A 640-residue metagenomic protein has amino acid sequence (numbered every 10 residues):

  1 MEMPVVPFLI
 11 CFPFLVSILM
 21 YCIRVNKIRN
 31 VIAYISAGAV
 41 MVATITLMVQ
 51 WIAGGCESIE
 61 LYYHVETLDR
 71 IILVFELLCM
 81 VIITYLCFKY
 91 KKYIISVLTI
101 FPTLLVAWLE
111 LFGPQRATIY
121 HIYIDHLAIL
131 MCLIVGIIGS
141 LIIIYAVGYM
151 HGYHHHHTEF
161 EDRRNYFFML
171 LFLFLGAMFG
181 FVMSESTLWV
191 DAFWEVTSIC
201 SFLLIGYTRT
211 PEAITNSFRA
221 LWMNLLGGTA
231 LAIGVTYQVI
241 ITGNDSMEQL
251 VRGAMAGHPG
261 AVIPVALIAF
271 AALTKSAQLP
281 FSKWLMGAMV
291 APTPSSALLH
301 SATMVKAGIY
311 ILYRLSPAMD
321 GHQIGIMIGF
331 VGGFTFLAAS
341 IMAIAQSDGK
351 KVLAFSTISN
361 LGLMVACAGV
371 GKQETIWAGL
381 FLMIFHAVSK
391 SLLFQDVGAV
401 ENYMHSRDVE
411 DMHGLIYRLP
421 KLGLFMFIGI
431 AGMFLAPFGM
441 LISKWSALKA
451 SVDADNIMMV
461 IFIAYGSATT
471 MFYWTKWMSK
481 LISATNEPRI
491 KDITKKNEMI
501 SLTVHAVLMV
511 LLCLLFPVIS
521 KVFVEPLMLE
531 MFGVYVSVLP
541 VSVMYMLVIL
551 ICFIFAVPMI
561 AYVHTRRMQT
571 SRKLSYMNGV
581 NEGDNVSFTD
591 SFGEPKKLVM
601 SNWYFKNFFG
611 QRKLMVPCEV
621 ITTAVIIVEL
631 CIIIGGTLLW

Functional and structural regions predicted by a protein language model:
M1-F8, L19-M169, N244-G253, K283 (+2 more regions): Transmembrane helix-loop-helix hairpins at membrane boundaries of multipass inner-membrane proteins
N26-A37, C87-V97, T215-L225, Y417-F425 (+2 more regions): Alpha-helical transmembrane segments and their helix-start/interface "positive-inside/aromatic belt" motifs in integral
I35-M48, T84-F88, G227-V235, I430 (+2 more regions): Hydrophobic alpha-helical membrane-insertion segments
C56-H64, L250-G253, A450, V518-V541: Membrane-interfacial helical/loop segments at transmembrane boundaries in membrane proteins
I122, A128-M131, V135, G260-L273 (+2 more regions): Hydrophobic alpha-helical transmembrane segments
L141-V190, C200-T494: Hydrophobic transmembrane alpha-helices and their helix-loop junctions in integral membrane proteins
F181-V190, W194, A431-S446, A506-M531 (+2 more regions): Alpha-helical transmembrane segments and their membrane-interface junctions in multi-pass membrane proteins
V524-L547, Y562-W640: Aromatic-capped, Gly/Pro-kinked transmembrane alpha-helices
